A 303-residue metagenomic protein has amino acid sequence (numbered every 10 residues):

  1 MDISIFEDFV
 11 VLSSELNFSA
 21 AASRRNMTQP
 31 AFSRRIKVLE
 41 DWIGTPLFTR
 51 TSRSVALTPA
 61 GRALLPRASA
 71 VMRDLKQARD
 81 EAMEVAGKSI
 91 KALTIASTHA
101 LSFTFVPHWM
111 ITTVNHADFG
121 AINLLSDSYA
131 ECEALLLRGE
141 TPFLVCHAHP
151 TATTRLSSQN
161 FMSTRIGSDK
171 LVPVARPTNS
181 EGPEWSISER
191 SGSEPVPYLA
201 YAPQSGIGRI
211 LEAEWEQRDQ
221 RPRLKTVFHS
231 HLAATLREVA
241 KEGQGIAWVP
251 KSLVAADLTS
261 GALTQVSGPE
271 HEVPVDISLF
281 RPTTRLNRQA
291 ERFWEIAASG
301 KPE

Functional and structural regions predicted by a protein language model:
V10-T28: Short helix-boundary/capping micro-motifs
E40-R62: A short LG(V/I)-centered, amphipathic sequence patch enriched for acidic residue(s) preceding the LG motif
I90-R155: Central regulatory/effector-binding core of bacterial HTH transcription factors
F105, S180, T264-E303: A late-sequence structural motif
D127-V196: Acidic, Gly/Pro-rich loop/turn segments at junctions of secondary structure
S128-E131, L137-E140, H147, G206-I207 (+1 more regions): Hydrophobic hinge/microswitch elements
R155-T164, D169, A234-T283: Beta-alpha-beta core module
E181-R190, E194-D219: Secondary-structure junction motif
